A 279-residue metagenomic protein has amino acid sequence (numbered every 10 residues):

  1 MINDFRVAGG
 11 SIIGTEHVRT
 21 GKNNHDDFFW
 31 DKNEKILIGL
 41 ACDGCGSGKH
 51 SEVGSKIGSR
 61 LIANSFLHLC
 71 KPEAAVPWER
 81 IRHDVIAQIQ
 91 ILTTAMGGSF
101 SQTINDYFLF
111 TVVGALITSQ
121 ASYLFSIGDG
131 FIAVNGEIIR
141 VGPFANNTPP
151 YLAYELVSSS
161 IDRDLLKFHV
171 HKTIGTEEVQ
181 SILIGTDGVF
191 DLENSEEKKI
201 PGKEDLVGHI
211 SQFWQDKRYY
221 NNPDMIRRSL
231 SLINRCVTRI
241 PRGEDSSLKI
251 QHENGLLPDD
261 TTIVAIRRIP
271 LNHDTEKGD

Functional and structural regions predicted by a protein language model:
M1-N64, G130, D162, H171-T173 (+1 more regions): N-terminal entry segment of metal-dependent catalytic domains or homologous docking segments
V7-K22, Q90-T103, V134-E177, N234-E244 (+1 more regions): PP2C/PPM family metal-dependent serine/threonine protein phosphatase catalytic domain, recognizing the conserved
K22-K32, N105-S119, Y123, A145-S195: Acidic loop->beta-strand submotif enriched in PP2C/PPM serine/threonine phosphatases
I36-L37, S122, F131-I132, I138-I139: Hydrophobic residues embedded in beta-strands of well-ordered beta-sheets
G39-C42, F125-I127, L183-G185: Short hydrophobic beta-strand that contains or immediately precedes a catalytic carboxylate
R60-T93, G98, P201-T238: Helix-loop-helix
E73-A133, F168-T176, S247-P258, I266: Catalytic core of PPM/PP2C metal-dependent serine/threonine phosphatase domains
L165-D279: C-terminal catalytic subdomain
